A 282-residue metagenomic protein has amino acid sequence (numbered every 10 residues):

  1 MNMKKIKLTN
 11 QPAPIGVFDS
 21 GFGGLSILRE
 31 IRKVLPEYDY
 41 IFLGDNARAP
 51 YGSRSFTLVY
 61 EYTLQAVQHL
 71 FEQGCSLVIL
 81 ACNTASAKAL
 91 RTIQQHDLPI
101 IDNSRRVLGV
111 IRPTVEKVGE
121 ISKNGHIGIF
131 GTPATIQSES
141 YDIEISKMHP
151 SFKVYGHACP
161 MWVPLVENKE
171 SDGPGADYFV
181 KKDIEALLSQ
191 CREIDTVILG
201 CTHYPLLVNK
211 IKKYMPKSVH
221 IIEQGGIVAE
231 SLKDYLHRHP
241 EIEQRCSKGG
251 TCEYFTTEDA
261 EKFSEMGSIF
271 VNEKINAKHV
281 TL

Functional and structural regions predicted by a protein language model:
N2-L282: Non-catalytic structural scaffold of enzyme domains
